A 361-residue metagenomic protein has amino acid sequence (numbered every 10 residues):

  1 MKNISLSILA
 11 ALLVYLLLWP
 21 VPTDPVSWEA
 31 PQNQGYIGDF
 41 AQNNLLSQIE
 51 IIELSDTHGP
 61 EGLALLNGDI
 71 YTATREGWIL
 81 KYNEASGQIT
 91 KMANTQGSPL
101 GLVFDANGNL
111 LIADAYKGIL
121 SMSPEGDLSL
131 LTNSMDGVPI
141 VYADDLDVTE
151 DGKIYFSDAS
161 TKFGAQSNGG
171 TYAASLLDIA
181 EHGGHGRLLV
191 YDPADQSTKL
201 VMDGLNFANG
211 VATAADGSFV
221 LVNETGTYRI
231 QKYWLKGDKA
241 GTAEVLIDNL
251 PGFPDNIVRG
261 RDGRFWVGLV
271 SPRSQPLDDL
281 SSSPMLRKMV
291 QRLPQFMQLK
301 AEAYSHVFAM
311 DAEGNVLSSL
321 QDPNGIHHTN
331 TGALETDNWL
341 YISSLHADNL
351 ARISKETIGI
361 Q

Functional and structural regions predicted by a protein language model:
M1-Q361: Sequence-structural signature of mature extracellular/luminal beta-sheet repeat domains, prominently beta-propellers
